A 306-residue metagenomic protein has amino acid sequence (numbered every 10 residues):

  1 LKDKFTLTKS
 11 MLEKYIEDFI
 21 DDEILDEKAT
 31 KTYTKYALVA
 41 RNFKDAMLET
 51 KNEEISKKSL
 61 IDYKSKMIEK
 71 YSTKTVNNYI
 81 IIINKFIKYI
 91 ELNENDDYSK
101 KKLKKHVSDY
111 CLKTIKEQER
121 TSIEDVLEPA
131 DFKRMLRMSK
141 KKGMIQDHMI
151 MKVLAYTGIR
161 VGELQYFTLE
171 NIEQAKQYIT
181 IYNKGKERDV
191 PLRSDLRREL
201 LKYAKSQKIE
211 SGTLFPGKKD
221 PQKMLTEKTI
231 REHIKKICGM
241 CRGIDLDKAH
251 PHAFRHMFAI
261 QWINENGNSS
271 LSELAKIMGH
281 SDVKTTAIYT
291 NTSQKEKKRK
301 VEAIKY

Functional and structural regions predicted by a protein language model:
L1-F5, K14-S122: N-terminal core-binding DNA-recognition domain of tyrosine recombinases/integrases
I83, I150-M151, G158, G162-F167 (+1 more regions): Alpha-helix N-cap/helix-start motif at helix boundaries, enriched for small hydrophobics
K116-R134, G185-D195, K208-G212: DNA breakage-rejoining catalytic core of tyrosine-based enzymes
P129-V161: Basic, Lys/Arg- and aromatic-enriched nucleic-acid-binding interface segment
K141, I209, E232-K276: Short, basic (Lys/Arg/His-rich) helix/loop patches that form interaction surfaces in the mid-to-C-terminal regions
T157, G162, Y166-E199: Conserved tyrosine-mediated DNA breakage-rejoining catalytic core shared by Y-recombinases
K184, M278-A303: Catalytic-site neighborhood detector that most strongly recognizes the C-terminal catalytic loop/helix of tyrosine
R193-D245: Active-site/catalytic core of tyrosine-dependent DNA strand-transfer enzymes
